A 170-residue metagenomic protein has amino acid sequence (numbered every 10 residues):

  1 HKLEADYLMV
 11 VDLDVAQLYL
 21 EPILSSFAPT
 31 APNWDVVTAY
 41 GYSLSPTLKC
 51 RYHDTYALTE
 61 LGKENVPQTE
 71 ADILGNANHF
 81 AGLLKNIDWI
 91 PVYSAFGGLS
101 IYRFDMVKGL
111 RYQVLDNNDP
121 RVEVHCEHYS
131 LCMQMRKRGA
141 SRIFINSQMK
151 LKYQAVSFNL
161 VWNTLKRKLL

Functional and structural regions predicted by a protein language model:
H1-D6: Active-site-proximal specificity loops/subdomain of glycosyltransferases
Y7-V11: Short aromatic-hydrophobic micro-motifs that form the base-stacking/packing surface for donor nucleotide recognition
V15-V114: Conserved catalytic core of nucleotide-sugar-dependent glycosyltransferases
A81-L170: C-terminal catalytic/acceptor-binding lobe
